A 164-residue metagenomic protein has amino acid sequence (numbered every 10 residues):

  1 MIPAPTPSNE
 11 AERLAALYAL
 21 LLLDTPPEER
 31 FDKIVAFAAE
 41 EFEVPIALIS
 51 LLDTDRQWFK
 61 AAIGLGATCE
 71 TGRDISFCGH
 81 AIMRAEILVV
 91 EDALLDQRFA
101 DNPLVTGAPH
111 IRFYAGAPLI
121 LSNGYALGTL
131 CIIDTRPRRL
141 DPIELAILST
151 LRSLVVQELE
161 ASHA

Functional and structural regions predicted by a protein language model:
M1-I75, L145, T150-L154, A161-H163: Intrinsically disordered, low-complexity terminal regulatory regions
F37-E40, H80, E86, S122 (+2 more regions): Residue-level signal for well-ordered alpha-helical scaffold segments within enzymatic catalytic domains
V44, Y114, L127: Short coil/loop residues immediately preceding or within conserved phosphate-binding loops of NTP-utilizing enzyme
P45-I46, L52, R56-A62, A67-R112: Regulatory sensory and allosteric helical modules in signal-transduction proteins and certain transcription factors
L48, G116, T129: Conserved beta-strand and immediately adjacent loop positions that scaffold enzyme active sites
C78, I120-D134: Sensory-domain boundary capping and coupling elements
R112-L121: A short, aliphatic-rich beta-strand micro-motif
S122, D134-L159: N-terminal membrane insertion elements
